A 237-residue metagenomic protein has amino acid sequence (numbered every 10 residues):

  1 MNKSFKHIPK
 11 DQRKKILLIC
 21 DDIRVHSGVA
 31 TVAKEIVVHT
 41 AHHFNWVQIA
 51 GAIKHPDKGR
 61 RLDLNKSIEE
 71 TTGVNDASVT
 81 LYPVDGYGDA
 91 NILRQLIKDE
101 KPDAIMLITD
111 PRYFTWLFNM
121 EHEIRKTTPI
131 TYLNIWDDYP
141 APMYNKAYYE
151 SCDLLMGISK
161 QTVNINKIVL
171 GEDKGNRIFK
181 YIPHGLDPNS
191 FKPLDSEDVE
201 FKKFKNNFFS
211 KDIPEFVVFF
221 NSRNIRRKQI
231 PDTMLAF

Functional and structural regions predicted by a protein language model:
M1-K66, E100: N-terminal subdomain of nucleotide-sugar transferases
L18, K211-K228, M234-F237: Conserved donor-binding/catalytic core segment of Leloir-type glycosyltransferases
L18, Y82, R94-F114, P129-T131: Short N-terminal targeting/anchoring amphipathic segment
I19-D21, L133, I158, I182 (+1 more regions): Short hydrophobic "strand-cap" motifs at the C-terminus of beta-strands
K58-G88: Conserved nucleotide-sugar phosphate-binding/catalytic loop shared by glycosyltransferases and other
R125, A141-M156: A conserved, positively charged/aromatic
Q161, G185: Carbohydrate-associated surface elements
K192-K211: A short helix/loop element that forms part of the nucleotide-sugar donor recognition site in Leloir-type
